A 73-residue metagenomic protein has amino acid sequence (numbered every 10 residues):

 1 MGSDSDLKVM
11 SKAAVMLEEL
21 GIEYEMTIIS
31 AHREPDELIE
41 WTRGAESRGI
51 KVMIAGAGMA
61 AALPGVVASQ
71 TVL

Functional and structural regions predicted by a protein language model:
M1-R33: Glycine-rich phosphate/diphosphate-binding loop of Rossmann-like nucleotide-binding domains
D6-S11, P35-L38, M59-V66: Short glycine/serine/threonine-rich phosphate/pyrophosphate-binding segments that cradle anionic phosphate groups
Y24-R48: N-terminal beta-loop-helix "entrance" segment that forms/cooperates in small-molecule cofactor or anionic ligand
W41-L73: Glycine-rich phosphate-binding loop
